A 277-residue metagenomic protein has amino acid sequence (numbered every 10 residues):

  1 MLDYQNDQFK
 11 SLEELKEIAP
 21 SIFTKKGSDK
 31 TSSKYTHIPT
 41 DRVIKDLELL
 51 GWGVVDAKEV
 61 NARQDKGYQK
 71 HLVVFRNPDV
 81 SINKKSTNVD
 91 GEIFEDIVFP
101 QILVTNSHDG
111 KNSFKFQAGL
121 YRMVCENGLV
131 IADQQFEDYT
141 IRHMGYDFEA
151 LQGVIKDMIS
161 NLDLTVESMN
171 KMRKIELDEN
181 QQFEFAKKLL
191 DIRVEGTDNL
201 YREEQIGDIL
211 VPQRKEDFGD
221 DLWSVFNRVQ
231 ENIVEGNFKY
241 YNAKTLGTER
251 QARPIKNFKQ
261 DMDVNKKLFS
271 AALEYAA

Functional and structural regions predicted by a protein language model:
M1-I38, K45, L49, K267-L268 (+1 more regions): Intrinsically disordered, low-complexity regulatory segments
L2-D3, D79-A277: Intrinsically disordered, low-complexity regions enriched in serine/threonine
S32, G51-G53, F94-E95: A short linear-motif detector with a strong N-terminal bias
S33, E48, R76-K84: Charge-dense, intrinsically disordered terminal/linker segments
Y35-V43, D147-A150, V154: Short amphipathic alpha-helical segments
T40-V43, V60-A62, I82-K84, N88-G91: Intrinsically disordered, low-complexity boundary segments flanking structured domains
G51-D79: A short acidic/basic microdomain associated with nuclease active sites
